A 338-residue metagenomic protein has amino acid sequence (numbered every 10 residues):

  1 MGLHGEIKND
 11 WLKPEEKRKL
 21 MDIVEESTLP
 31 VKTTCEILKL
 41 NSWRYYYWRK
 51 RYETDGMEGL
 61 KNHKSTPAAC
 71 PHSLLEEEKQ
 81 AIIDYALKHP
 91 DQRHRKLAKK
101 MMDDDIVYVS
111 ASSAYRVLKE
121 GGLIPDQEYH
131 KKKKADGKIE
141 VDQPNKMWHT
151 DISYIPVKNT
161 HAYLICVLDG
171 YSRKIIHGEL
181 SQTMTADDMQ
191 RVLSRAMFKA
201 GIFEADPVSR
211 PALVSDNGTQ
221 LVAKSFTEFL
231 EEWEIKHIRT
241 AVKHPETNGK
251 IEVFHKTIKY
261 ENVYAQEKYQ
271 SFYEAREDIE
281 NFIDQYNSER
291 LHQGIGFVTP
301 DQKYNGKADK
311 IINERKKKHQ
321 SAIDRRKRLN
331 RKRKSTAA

Functional and structural regions predicted by a protein language model:
M1-K19, A69-E76: Short, Lys/Arg-enriched anionic-surface-contact patches
G5-I7, W11, E231-I235, T257-A338: C-terminal domain-tail junction helix/linker
W11, K50-M147, P245, Y304-D309: Basic, flexible linker segments flanking DNA-binding modules in nucleic acid-interacting mobile-element proteins
K32-L38, L97: Short alpha-helical "recognition helix" segments of helix-turn-helix
N41-R44, V109-S110: Short coil turns linking two alpha-helices in DNA-binding domains
E77, V107-Y108, S112-L168, K174 (+2 more regions): Mobile-element integrase/transposase regions, centering on the N-terminal DNA-binding/Zn-coordinating module
L193, E204-V222, K243, F297-P300: Acidic/histidine-rich, metal-coordinating catalytic segments
R210-N217, E231-K250, Q266-F272: RNase H-like polynucleotidyl transferase catalytic core
